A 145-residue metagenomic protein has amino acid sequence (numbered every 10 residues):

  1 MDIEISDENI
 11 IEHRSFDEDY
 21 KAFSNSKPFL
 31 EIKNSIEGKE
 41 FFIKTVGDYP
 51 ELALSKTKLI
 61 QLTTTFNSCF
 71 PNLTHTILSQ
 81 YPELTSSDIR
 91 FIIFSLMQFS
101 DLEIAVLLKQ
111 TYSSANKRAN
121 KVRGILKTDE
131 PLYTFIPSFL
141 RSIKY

Functional and structural regions predicted by a protein language model:
M1-S87: Membrane-proximal linker segments that couple transmembrane helices to downstream signaling/catalytic modules
P50-Y145: Cytosolic nucleotide-binding catalytic cores of signal-transduction proteins
